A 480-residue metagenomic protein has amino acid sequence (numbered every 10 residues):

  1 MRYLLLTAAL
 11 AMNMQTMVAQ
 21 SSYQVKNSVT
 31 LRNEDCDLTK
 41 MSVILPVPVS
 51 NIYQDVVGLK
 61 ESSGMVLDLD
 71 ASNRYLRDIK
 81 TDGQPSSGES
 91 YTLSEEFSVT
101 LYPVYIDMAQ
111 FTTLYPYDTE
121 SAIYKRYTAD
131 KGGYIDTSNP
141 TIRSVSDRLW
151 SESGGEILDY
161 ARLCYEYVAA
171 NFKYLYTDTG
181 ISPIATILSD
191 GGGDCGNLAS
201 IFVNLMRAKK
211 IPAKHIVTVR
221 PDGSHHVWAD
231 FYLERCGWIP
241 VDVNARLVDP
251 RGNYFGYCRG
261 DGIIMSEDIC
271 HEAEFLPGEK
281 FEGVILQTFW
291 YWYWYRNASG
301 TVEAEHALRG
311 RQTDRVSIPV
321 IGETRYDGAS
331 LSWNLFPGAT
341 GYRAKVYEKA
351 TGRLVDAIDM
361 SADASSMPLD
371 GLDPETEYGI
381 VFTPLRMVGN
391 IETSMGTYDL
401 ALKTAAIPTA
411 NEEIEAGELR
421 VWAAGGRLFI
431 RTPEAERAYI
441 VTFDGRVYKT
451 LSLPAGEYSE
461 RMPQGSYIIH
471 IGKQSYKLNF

Functional and structural regions predicted by a protein language model:
Q20-V104: Intrinsically disordered, low-complexity N-terminal segments that are enriched in acidic
G83-P85, L335, L369-D373, S459-M462: Short, flexible loop/turn segments at beta-strand junctions in immunoglobulin-like and fibronectin type III
Y91, F97-D190, I201, G283-F289: Secondary-structure boundary elements
E152-R235, D249-G252, Y257-I263: Active-site neighborhood of thiol-dependent amide/isopeptide-bond enzymes
G223-T313: Active-site rim recognition segments
R311-T324, D399-R427: Residue-level detector of functionally pivotal "anchor" positions at catalytic/ligand-binding pockets or at interdomain
D327-A339: Conserved aromatic anchor
R343-I358, D373-T383, E412-F480: C-terminal outer-membrane/trafficking sorting elements
